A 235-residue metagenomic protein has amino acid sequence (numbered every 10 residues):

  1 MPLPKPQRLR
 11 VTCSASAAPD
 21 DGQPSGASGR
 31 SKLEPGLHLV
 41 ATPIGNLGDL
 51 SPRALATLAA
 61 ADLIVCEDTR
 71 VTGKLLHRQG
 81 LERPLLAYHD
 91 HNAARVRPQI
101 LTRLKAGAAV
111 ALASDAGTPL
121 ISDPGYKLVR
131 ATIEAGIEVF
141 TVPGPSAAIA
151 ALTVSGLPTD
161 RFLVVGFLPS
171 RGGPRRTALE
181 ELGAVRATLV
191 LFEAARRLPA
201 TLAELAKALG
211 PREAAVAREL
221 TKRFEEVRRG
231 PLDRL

Functional and structural regions predicted by a protein language model:
P2-H91: Glycine-rich, flexible N-terminal cofactor/catalytic loop recognition
P2-P6, E34, A108-A109, T188 (+1 more regions): A contiguous loop/helix-start segment that scaffolds small-molecule binding in enzyme catalytic cores
G36-V40, G107-S114, F162, A187-L191: Generic beta-sheet signal
I44-L47, D115-P119, A195-R197, K222: Short glycine-rich anion-binding loops that position phosphate/pyrophosphate groups of nucleotides and phosphorylated
L58-I64, G136-F140, T188-L189: Short active-site oxyanion
C66, S114, T141-G144, L191 (+1 more regions): General beta-strand structural signal in soluble alpha/beta enzymes
A87-A94, L168-R171: Conserved helicase motor
K127-V185: Class I SAM-dependent methyltransferase SAM-binding "motif I" and its flanking Rossmann-like core
